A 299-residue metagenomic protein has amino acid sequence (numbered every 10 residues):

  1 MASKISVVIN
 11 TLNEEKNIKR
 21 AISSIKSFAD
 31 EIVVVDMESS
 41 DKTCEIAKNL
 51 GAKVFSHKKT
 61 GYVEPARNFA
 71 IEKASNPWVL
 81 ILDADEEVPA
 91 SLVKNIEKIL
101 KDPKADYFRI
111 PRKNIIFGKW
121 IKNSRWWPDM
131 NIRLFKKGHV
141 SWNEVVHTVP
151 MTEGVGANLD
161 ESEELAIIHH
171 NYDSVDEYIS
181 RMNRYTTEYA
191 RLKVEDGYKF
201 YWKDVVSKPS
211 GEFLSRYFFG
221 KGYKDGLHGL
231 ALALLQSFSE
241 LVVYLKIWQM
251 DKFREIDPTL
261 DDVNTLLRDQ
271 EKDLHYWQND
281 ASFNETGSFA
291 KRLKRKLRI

Functional and structural regions predicted by a protein language model:
M1-S24: N-proximal low-complexity "stem/linker" segments adjacent to membrane-targeting elements
K4, D30-E31: Residues at the starts of beta-strands that form the adenosine-phosphate
K16-K19, D41-L50, S91-L92: Acidic helix N-cap motif at the loop->helix transition within catalytic regions of sugar-transfer enzymes
S24, F28, D36-E45, D83: A conserved acidic beta->alpha catalytic loop
D30, C44-S75: Conserved donor nucleotide-binding strand/loop of the catalytic core
E64-I71, W78, L82, P89-R254: Catalytic-site signature of metal-activated, phosphate-bearing donor transferases, centered on the GT-A/GT-A-like
K252-I299: Long, positively charged, glycine-interspersed low-complexity recognition regions
